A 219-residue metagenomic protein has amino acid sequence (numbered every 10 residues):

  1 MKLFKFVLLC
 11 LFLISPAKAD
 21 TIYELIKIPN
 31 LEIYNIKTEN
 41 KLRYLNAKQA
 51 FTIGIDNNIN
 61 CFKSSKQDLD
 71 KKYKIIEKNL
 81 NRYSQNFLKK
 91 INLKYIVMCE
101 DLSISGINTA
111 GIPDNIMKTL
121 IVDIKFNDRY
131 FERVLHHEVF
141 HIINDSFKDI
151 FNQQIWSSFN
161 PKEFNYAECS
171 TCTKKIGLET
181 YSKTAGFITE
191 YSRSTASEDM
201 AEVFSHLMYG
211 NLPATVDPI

Functional and structural regions predicted by a protein language model:
K2-L9: Sec-dependent signal peptide recognition, specifically the positively charged N-region followed immediately by
C10-A17: Hydrophobic h-region of N-terminal signal peptides that target proteins for export in Gram-negative bacteria
D20-L69, M98-D101, E168-Y181, S197 (+1 more regions): Non-catalytic architectural context of zinc metalloproteases
G54-I116, I124: Auxiliary, metal-adjacent structural segments of Zn-dependent hydrolase domains
N92-I219: Active-site-flanking segments in enzyme catalytic domains
